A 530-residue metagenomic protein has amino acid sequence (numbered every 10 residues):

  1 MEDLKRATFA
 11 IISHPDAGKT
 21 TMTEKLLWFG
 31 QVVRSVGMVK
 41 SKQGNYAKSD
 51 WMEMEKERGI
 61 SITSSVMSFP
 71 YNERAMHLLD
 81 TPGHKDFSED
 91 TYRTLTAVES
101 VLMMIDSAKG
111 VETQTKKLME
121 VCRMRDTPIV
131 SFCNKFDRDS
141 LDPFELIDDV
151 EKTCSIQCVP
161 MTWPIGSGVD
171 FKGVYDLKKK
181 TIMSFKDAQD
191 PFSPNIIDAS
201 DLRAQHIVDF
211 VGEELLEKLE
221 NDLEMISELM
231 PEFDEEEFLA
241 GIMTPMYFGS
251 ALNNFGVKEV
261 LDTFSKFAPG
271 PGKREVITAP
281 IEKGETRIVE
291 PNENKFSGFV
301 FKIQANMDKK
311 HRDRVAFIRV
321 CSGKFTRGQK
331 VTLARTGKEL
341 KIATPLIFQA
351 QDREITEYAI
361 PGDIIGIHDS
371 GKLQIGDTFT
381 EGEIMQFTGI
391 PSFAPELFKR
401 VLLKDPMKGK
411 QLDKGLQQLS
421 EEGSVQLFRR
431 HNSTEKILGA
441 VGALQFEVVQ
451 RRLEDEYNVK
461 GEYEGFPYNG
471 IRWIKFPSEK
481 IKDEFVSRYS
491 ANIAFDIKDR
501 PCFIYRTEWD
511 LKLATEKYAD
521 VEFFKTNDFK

Functional and structural regions predicted by a protein language model:
M1-K530: Structural and coupling elements of P-loop NTPases
